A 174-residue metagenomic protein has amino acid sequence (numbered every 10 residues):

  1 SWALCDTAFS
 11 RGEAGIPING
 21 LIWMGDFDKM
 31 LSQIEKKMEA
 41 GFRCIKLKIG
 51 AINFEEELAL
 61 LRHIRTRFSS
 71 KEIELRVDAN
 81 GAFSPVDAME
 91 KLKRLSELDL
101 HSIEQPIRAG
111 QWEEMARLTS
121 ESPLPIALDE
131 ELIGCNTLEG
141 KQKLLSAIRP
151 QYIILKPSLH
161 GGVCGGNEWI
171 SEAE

Functional and structural regions predicted by a protein language model:
S1-L75, N80-A82, M89, K93-S96: N-terminal capping/lid subdomain adjacent to the active-site entrance of alpha/beta enzymes
I52-E174: Catalytic core of soluble alpha/beta enzymes
